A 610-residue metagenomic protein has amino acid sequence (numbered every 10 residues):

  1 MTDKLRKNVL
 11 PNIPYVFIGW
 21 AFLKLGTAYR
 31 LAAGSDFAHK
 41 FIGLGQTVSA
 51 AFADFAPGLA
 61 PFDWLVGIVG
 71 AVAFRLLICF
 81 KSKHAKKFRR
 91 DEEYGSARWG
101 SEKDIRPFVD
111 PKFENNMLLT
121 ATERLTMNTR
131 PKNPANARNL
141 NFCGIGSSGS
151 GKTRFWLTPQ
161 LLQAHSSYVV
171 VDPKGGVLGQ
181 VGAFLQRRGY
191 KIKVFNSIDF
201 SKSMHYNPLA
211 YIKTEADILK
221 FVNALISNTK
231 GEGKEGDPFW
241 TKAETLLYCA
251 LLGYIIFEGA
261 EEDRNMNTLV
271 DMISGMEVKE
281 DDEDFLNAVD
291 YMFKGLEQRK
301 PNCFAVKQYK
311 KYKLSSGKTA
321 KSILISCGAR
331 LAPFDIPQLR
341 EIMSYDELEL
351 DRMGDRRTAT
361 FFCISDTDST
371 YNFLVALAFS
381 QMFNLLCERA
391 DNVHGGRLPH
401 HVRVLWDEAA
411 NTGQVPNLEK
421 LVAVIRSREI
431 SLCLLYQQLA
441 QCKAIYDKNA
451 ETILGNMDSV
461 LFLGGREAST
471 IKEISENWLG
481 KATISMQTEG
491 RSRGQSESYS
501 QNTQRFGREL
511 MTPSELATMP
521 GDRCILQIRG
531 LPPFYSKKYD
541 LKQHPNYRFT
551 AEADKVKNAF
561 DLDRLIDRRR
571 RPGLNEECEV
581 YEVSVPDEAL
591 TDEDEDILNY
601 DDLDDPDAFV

Functional and structural regions predicted by a protein language model:
M1-S150, R154-L157, S201, R491 (+1 more regions): Basic- and hydrophobic-enriched, low-structure N-terminal and domain-boundary segments that flank ATP-binding catalytic
K24-T27, R138-I430, I445, G455 (+3 more regions): P-loop NTPase motor domains
T47-A53, F62-M117, E215-L225, M272-G275 (+3 more regions): Short alpha-helical interface patches
R106, F113, F373, A409 (+1 more regions): A short glycine-/small-residue-rich loop at the edge of a beta-strand within enzyme catalytic domains
F113-L119, F373-S380, I474: Conserved long hydrophobic alpha-helices within structured protein cores
L125-P131, K230-F239, E261, S485-Q504: Low-complexity, polar-biased intrinsically disordered regions enriched in Pro/Ser/Thr/Gly
V422-I525: Conserved ATP-driven motor cores of ASCE-family P-loop NTPases powering translocation/secretion/packaging/pilus
E509, R548-F549: Extended alpha-helical interface modules used as scaffolds for assembling large macromolecular complexes
